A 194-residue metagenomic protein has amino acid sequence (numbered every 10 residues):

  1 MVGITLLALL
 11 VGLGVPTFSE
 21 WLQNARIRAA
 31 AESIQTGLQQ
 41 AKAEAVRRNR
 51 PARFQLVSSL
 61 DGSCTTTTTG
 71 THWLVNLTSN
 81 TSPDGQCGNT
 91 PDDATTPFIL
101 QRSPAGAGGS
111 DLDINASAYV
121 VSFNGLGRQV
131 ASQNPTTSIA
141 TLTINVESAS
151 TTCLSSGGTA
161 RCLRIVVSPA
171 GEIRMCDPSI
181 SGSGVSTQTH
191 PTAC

Functional and structural regions predicted by a protein language model:
M1-T17: Alpha-helical hydrophobic helix detector
L13-R26, E32-Q39, A43, P51 (+1 more regions): N-terminal helix-rich module
